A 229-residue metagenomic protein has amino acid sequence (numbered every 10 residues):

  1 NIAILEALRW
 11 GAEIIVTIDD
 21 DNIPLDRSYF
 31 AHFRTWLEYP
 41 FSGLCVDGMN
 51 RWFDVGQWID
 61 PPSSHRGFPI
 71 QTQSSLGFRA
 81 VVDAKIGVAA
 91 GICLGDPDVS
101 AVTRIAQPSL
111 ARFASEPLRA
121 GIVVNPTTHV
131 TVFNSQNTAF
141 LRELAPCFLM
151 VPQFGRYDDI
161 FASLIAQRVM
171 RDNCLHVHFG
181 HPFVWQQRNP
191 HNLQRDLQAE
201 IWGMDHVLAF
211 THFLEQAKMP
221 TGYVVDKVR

Functional and structural regions predicted by a protein language model:
N1-I14: Active-site nucleotide-sugar/metal-binding loop of Leloir-type enzymes
G11-L25: Short beta-strand-to-loop acidic/aromatic patch adjacent to the donor-nucleotide binding site
I15-D19, A139, V177-G180: A structural signal for short, well-ordered beta-strand segments and their strand-loop junctions that often border
L25-M150: Conserved catalytic core of nucleotide-sugar-dependent glycosyltransferases
D26-F41, W185-V207: Catalytic activation segment of kinase domains across protein kinase-like and atypical kinase folds
V132, T138, G155-L175: A short, conserved alpha-helix in the catalytic core of glycosyltransferases
L144-F148, P152, L175-L197: Active-site donor/metal-binding and catalytic loop motifs of nucleotide-sugar-dependent glycosylation enzymes
F183, R195-R229: Long, compositionally biased intrinsically disordered regions
